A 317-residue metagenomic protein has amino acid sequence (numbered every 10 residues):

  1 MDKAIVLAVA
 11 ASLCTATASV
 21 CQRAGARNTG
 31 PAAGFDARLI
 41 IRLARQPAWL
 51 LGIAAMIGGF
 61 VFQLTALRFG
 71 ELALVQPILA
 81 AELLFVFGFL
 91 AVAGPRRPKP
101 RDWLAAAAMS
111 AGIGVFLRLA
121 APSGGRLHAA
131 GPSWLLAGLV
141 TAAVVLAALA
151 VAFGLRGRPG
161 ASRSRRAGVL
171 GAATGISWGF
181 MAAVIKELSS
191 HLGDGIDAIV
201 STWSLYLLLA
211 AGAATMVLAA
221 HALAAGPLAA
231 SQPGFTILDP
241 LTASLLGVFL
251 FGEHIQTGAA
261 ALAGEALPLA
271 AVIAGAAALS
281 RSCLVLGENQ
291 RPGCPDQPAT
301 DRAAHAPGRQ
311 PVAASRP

Functional and structural regions predicted by a protein language model:
M1-P317: Polytopic alpha-helical membrane proteins, predominantly small-molecule transporters/carriers
